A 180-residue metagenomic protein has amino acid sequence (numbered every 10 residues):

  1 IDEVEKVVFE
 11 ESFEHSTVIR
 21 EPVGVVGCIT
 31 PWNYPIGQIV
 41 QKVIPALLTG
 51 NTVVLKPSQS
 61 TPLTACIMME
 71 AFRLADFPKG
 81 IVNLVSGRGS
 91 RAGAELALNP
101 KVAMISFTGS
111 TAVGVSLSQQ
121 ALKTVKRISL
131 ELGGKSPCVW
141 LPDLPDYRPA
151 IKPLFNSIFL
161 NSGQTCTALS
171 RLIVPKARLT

Functional and structural regions predicted by a protein language model:
I1-V43, A75-F77, V82: N-terminal Rossmann NAD(P)-binding subdomain characteristic of aldehyde/semialdehyde dehydrogenases
H15-S16, L84-S106: A structured beta-alpha segment of the ubiquitous adenosine-cofactor-binding alpha/beta core
R20, G37-V40, P62, C66 (+2 more regions): Glycine-rich phosphate-binding loop at the start of an alpha helix
V23-V26, N33, R88-E95, G109-S116 (+1 more regions): Beta-loop-alpha module in the N-terminal Rossmann-like domain of NAD(P)-dependent dehydrogenases, especially those
I39-G93: PLP-dependent aminotransferase-like
L55, L84-S86, F107-G109, I128-L130: General beta-strand structural signal in soluble alpha/beta enzymes
M104, A112-T180: ALDH superfamily catalytic-core signature
